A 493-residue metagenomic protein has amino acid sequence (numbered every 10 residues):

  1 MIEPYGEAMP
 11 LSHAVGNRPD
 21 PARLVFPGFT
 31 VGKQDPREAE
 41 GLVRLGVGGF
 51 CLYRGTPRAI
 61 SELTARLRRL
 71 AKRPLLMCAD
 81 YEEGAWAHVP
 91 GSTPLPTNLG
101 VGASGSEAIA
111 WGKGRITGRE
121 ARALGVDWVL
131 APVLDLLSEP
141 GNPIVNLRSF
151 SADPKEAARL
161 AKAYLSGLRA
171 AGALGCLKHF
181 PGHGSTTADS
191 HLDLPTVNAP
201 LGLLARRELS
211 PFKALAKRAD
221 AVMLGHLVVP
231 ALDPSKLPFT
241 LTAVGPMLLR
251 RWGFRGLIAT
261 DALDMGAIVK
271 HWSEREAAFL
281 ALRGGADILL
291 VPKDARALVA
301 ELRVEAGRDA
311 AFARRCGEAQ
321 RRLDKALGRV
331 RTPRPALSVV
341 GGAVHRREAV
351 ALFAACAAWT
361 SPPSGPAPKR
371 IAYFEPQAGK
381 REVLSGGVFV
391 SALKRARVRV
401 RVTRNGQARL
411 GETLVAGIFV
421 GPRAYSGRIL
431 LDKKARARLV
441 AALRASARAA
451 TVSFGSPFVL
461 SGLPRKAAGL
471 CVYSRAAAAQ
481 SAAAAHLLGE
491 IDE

Functional and structural regions predicted by a protein language model:
P4-G46, H271-E493: Preference for extracellular/luminal or secreted protein segments
L24-Q34, N98-W111, D193-R206, G266-H271: Active-site mouth loops of central-metabolism enzymes
F29-K33, M77-A87, D127-L137, L177-H183 (+2 more regions): Short glycine-enriched loops at secondary-structure junctions
G41, F50, T56-L75, A85-H88 (+1 more regions): Second-shell residues forming the walls of enzyme active-site clefts
G41-C51, I116, A123-D127: Catalytic domains of carbohydrate-active enzymes, especially glycoside hydrolases
G55, Y81-E83, G91, V133-D135 (+8 more regions): Short, ordered loop/turn segments at secondary-structure junctions
T93-G105, R148-S151: A charged helix-plus-loop insertion that forms the helical arch/lid used to bind and gate nucleic-acid substrates
G105-V126, E208, A277-R283: Alpha-helical scaffold segments that flank or form the walls of functional sites
